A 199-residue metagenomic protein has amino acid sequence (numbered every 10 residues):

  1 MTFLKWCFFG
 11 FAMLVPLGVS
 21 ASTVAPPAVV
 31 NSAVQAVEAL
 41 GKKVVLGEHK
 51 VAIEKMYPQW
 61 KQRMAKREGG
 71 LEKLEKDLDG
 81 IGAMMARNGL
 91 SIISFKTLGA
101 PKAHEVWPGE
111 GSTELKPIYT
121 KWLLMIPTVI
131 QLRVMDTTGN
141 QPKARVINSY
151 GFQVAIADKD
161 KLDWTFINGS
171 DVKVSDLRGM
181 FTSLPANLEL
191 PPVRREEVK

Functional and structural regions predicted by a protein language model:
M1-L4: N-terminal secretory signal peptides that target proteins for export/translocation
W6-G18: Bacterial N-terminal signal peptides
V19-L46: Short, low-complexity N-terminal intrinsically disordered segments enriched in polar/charged residues
K50-Y119: Short solvent-exposed beta->alpha transition segments
W60, R133-D136: Short, solvent-exposed loop/turn segments at secondary-structure junctions
P117-L123, V146-N148: Short coil/turn motifs at beta-sheet boundaries
T120-L132: A short hydrophobic beta-strand element
M135-K199: Low-complexity, intrinsically disordered terminal/linker segments enriched in charged and Gly/Pro repeats
